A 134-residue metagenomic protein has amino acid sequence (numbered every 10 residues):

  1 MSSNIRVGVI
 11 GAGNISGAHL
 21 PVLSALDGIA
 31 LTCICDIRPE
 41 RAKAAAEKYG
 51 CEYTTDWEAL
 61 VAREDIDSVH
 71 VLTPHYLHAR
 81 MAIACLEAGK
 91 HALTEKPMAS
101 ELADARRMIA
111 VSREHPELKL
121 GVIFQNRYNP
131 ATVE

Functional and structural regions predicted by a protein language model:
M1-Y49: N-terminal Rossmann-like dinucleotide-binding module
I10, E95, I123: Short hydrophobic "strand-cap" motifs at the C-terminus of beta-strands
H19, C51-V111: Beta-loop-alpha module in the N-terminal Rossmann-like domain of NAD(P)-dependent dehydrogenases, especially those
L31, Y53, A92, K119-L120: Hydrophobic beta-strand scaffold residues
A99-E134: A contiguous active-site-proximal alpha/beta segment in oxidoreductase catalytic domains
